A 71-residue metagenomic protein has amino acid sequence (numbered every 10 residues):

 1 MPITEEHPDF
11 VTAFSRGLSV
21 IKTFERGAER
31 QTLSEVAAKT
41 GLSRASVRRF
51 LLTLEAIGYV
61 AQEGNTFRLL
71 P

Functional and structural regions predicted by a protein language model:
P2-P71: N-terminal helix-turn-helix
